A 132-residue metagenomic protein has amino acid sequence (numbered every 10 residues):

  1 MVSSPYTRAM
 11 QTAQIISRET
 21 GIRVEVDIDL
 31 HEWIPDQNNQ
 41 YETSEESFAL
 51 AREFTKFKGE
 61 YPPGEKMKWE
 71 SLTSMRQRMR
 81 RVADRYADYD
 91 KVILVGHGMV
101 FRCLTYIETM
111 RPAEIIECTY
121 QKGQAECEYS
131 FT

Functional and structural regions predicted by a protein language model:
M1, M75-R76: Conserved anionic group-binding/transfer micro-motifs
M1-R52: Phosphate-coordination/substrate-recognition cap region in phosphate-metabolizing enzymes
M10, Q77-F131: Active-site-adjacent alpha-helix immediately C-terminal to a catalytic or transition-state-stabilizing loop
T20, T55-G59, A83: Short, well-ordered alpha-helical segments in soluble proteins
D36-Y41, K58-E65, C127-T132: Low-complexity, flexible helical/coil segments
S47-F48, G64-K66, Y86-K91: N-terminal start-of-chain detector that recognizes signal peptides and the immediate post-cleavage beginning
A51-S74: Short glycine/proline- and acidic residue-enriched helix-loop micro-motifs that form flexible lids or anion-recognition
